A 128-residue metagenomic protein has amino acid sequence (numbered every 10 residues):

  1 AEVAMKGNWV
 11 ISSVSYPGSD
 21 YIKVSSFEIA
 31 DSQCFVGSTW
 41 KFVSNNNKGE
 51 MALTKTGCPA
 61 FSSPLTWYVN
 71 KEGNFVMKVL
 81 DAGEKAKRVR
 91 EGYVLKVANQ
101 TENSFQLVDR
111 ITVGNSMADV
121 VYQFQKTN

Functional and structural regions predicted by a protein language model:
A1-S63, K71-N128: Lipid interaction determinants
W67: Extra-cytoplasmic beta-strand recognition segments
